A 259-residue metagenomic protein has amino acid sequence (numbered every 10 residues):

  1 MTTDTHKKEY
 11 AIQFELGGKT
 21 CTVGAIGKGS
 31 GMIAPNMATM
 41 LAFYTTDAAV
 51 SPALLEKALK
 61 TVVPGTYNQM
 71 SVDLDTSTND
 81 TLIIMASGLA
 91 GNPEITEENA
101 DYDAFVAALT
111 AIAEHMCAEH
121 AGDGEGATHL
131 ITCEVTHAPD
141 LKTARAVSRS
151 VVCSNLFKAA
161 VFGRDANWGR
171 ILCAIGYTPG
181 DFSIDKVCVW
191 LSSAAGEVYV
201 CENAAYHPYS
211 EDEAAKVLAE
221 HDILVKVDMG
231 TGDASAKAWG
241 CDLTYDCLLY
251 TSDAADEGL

Functional and structural regions predicted by a protein language model:
M1-Y67, S77: Glycine-rich, mobile lid/loop segments that gate access to catalytic sites or pores
A11, Y67-N79, H115-T132, F157-D165 (+2 more regions): Flexible, glycine/charged-enriched surface loops at secondary-structure junctions
L55-L109: Acidic, glycine-rich loop-and-beta core segments that form the ion-binding/anion-interacting portion of active sites
L82-I84, T128-D140, W168-T178: A short beta-alpha structural unit
G88-F162: A glycine- and small/hydrophobic-rich beta-loop-beta segment that serves as a flexible "lid/hinge" or phosphate-binding
F162-E211: C-terminal hydrophobic structural anchor segments that stabilize assembly/packing rather than catalytic chemistry
Y250-A255: Conserved small/polar residues in nucleotide/adenosyl-binding loops
